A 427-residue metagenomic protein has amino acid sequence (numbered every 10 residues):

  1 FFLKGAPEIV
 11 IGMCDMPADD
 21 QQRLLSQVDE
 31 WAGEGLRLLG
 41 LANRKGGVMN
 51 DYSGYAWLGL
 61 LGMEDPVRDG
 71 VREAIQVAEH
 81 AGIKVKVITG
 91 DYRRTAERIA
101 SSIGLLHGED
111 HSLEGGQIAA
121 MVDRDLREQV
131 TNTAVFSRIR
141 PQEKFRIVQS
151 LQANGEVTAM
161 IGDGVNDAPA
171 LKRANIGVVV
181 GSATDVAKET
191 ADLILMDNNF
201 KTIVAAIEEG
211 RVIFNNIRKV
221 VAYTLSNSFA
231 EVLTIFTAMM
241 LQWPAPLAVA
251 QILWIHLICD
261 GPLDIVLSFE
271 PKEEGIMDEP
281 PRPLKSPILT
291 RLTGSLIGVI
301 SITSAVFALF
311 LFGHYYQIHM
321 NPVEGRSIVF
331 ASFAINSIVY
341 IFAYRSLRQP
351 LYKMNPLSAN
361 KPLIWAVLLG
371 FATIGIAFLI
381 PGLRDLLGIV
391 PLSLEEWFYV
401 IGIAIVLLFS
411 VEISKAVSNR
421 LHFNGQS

Functional and structural regions predicted by a protein language model:
F1-E97, M121-R124, Q317-F333: Signature of the cytosolic headpiece of P-type E1-E2 ATPases
A6, W31, L41, Y55 (+13 more regions): Residue-level signature of catalytic and energy-coupling elements of molecular machines, predominantly ATP/GTP-dependent
R72-A74, H80, Y92-I103, Q142-I147 (+1 more regions): Acidic, divalent-metal-coordinating active-site segment for phosphoryl/phosphodiester hydrolysis, typified by short
H107-M160, A174, V179-Q349: Membrane-embedded transport module
F307-L309, L369-R384: Hydrophobic alpha-helical transmembrane segments in multi-pass integral membrane proteins
Y316-N321, P350-K353, G382-V390: Membrane-interface helix termini and inter-helical loops of multi-pass transporters
K353-K361: Cytoplasmic-side transmembrane-helix entry/capping segments in multi-pass membrane proteins
I413-G425: Membrane-interface capping segments at transmembrane-helix boundaries
